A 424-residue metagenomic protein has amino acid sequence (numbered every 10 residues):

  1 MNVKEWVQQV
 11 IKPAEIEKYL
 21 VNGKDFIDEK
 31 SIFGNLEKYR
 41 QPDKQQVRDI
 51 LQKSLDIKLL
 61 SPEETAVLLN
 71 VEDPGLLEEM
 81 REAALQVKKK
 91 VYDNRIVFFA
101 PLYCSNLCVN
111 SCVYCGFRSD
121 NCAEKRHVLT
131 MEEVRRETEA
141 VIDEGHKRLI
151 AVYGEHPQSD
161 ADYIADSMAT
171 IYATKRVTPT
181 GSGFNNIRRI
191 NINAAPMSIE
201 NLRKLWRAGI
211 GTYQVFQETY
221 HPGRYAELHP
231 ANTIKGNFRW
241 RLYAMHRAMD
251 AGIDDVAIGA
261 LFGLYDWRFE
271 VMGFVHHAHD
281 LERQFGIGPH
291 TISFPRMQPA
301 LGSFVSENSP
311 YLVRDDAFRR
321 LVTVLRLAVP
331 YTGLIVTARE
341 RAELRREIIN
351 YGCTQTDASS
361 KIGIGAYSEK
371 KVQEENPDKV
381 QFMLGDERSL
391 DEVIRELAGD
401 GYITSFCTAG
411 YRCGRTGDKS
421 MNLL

Functional and structural regions predicted by a protein language model:
M1-D73, I142, R283-L424: Auxiliary Fe-S-binding modules of radical SAM enzymes
I57, A84, C112, A151 (+5 more regions): Conserved, mostly hydrophobic/aromatic
L59-I96: An N-cap/entry alpha-helix motif that binds or orients negatively charged groups
D93-E133: Canonical Radical SAM [4Fe-4S] cluster-binding loop centered on the CxxxCxxC motif and its immediate flanking residues
A100, T138, A165-Y172, L202 (+5 more regions): Generic structural signal for well-ordered alpha-helices, preferentially at hydrophobic/aromatic core positions
P101, A194, N237, G259-A260 (+3 more regions): Glycine- and other small-residue-rich loops at beta-strand/loop junctions that grip anionic moieties
S119-R136, A140-A248, D255-I258, F262-L264 (+1 more regions): Core AdoMet radical
S198-R207, D254, Y265-D280, R341-Y351: Catalytic cores of alpha/beta
